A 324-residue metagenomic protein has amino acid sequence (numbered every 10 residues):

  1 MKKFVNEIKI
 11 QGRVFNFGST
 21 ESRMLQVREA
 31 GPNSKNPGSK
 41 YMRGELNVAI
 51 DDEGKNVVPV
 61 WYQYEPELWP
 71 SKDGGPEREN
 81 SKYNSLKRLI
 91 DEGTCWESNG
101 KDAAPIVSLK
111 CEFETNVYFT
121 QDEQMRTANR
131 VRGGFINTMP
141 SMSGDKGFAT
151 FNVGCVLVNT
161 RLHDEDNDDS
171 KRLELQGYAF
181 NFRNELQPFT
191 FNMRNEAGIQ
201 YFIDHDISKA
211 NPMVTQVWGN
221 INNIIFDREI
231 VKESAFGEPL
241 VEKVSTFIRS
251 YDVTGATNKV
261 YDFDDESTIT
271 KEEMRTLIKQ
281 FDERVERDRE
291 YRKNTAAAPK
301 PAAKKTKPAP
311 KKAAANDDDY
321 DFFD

Functional and structural regions predicted by a protein language model:
M1-D324: OB-fold and OB-like single-stranded nucleic-acid-recognition modules and their adjacent interaction interfaces
